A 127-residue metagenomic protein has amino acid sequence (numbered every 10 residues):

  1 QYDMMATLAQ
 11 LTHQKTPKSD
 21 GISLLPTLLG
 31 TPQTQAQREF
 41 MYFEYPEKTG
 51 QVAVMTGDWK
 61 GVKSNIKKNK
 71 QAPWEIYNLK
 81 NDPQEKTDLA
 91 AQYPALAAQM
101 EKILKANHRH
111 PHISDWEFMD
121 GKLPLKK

Functional and structural regions predicted by a protein language model:
Y2-L79, H110-S114, K126-K127: C-terminal cap/loop subdomain of S1 sulfatases and analogous C-terminal strand-loop tails that border
T7, E85-D88: A general alpha-helix detector
D82: Intrinsically disordered, low-complexity polar regions and short flexible loop motifs
T87-A95: Active-site-proximal N-terminal segment of extracellular/periplasmic enzymes that hydrolyze or transfer
D88, H108, F118, L125-K127: Extracellular/periplasmic ectodomains of large secreted or surface enzymes and adhesion receptors
L96-M100: Short amphipathic alpha-helical coupling segments at ligand-binding clamshell hinges and other catalytic/signaling
E101-D120: Charge-dense polyanion-binding interfaces
